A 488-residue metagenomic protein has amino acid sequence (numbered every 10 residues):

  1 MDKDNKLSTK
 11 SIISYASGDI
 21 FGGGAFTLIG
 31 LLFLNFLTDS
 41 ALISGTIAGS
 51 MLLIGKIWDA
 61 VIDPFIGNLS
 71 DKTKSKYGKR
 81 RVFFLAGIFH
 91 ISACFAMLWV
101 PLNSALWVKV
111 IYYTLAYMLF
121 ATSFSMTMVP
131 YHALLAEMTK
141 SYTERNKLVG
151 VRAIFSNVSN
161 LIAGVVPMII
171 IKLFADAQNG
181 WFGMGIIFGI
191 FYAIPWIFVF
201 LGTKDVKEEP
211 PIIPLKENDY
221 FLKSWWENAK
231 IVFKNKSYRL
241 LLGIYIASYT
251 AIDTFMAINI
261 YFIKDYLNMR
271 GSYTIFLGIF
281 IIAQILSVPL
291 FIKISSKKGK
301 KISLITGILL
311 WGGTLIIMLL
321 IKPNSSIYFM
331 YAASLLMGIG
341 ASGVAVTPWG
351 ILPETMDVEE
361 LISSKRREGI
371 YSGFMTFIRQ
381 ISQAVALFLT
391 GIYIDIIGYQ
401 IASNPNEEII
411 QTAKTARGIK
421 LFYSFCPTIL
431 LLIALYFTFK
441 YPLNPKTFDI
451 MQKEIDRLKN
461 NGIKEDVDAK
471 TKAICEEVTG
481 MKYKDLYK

Functional and structural regions predicted by a protein language model:
D2-K488: Membrane-embedded alpha-helical bundles of multi-pass transporters/translocases, especially carrier/permease families
